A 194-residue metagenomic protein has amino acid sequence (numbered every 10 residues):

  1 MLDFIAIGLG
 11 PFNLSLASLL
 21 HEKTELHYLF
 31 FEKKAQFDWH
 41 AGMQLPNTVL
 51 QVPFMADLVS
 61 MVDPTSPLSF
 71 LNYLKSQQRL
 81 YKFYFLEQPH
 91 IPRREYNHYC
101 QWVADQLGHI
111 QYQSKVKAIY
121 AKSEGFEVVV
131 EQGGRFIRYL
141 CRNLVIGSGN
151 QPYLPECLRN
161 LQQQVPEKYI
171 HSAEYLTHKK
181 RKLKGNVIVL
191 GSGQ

Functional and structural regions predicted by a protein language model:
L2, Q132-N143, K182-L183: Core beta-strand elements of the Rossmann-like FAD/NAD(P) dinucleotide-binding domain in flavoenzyme oxidoreductases
L2-L29, V187-Q194: N-terminal Rossmann-like FAD-binding beta1-loop-alpha1 element of flavoenzymes
I5-I7, V116, R138-P152, V187-L190: Short hydrophobic core segments
F12, Q36, Q151: Conserved Rossmann-like nucleotide-cofactor binding loop
F31-E95: Glycine-rich active-site loop/strand segments that organize a redox cofactor
R93-Q111, V116, G147-P152: Helical element adjacent to the flavin cofactor pocket in flavoenzyme catalytic cores
Y112-E127: A conserved short coil-to-beta-strand element within the FAD-binding core of flavoproteins
S148-Q194: Glycine-rich dinucleotide-binding loop and its adjacent helix/turn
